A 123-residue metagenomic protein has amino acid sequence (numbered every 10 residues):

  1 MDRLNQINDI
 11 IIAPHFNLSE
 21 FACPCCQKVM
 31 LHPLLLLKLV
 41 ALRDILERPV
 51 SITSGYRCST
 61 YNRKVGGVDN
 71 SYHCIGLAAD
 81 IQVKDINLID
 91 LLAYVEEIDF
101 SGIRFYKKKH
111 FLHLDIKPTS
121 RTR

Functional and structural regions predicted by a protein language model:
M1-I45, K109, K117-R123: Extracytoplasmic cell-surface/polysaccharide-interacting catalytic and binding patches
P24, V50-Y56, K84-L88: N-terminal start-of-chain detector that recognizes signal peptides and the immediate post-cleavage beginning
L31, L35-K38, R48, Y61 (+3 more regions): Amphipathic alpha-helical interface surfaces
L36-G66: Extended, low-complexity, intrinsically disordered C-terminal regulatory tails of eukaryotic serine/threonine kinases
N70, C74-R123: Catalytic cores and adjacent binding grooves of peptidoglycan-active enzymes
